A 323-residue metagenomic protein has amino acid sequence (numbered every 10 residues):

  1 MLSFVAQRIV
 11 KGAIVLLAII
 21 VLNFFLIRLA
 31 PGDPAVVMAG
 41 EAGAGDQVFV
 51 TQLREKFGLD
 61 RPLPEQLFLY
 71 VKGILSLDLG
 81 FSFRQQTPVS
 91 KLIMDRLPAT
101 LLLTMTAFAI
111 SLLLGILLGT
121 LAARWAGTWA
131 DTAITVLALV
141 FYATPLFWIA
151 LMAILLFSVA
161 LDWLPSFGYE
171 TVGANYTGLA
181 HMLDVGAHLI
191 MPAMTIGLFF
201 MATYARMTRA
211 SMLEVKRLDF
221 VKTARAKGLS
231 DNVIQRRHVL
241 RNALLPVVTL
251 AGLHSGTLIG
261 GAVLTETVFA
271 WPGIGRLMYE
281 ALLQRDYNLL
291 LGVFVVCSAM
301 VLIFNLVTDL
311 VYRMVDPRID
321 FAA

Functional and structural regions predicted by a protein language model:
L2-F4, I93-A130, V159-D162, G173-A323: Alpha-helical transmembrane segments of integral membrane proteins, especially multi-pass inner/plasma-membrane
A6-G12: N-terminal signal-anchor/signal peptide hydrophobic helix marking the start of the first transmembrane segment
I9, F49, L53, L63-L79 (+8 more regions): Hydrophobic alpha-helical segments of integral membrane proteins, encompassing both true transmembrane helices
G12, I20, G43-A44, L112 (+5 more regions): Residue-level recognition of pore/gate-forming positions within transmembrane alpha-helices of multi-pass
L16-F68, L161-M182: Hydrophobic alpha-helical transmembrane segments of membrane transport/permease proteins and related membrane-embedded
L22-L29, F57-G58, Y70-K72, L137-F167 (+1 more regions): Membrane-water interface segments at the C-terminal ends of transmembrane alpha-helices in multi-pass inner-membrane
G40-G58, T135-T144, M191-G197, V233-L250: Hydrophobic alpha-helical transmembrane segments
L59-I116: An internal, D/E-rich "acidic patch" concept
